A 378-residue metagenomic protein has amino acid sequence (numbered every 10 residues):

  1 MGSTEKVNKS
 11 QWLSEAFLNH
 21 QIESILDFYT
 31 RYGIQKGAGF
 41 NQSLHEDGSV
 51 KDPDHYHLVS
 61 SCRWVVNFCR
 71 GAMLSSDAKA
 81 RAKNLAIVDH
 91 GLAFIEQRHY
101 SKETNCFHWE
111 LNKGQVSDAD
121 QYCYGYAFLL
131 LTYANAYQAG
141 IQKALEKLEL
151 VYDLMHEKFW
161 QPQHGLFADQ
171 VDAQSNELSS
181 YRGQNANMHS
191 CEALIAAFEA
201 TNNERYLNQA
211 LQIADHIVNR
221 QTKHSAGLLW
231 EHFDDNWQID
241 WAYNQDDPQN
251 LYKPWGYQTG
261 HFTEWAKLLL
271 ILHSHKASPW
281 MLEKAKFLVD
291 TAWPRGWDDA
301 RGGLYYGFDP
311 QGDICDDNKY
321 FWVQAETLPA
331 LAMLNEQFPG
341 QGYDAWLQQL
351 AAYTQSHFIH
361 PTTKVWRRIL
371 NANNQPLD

Functional and structural regions predicted by a protein language model:
M1-D378: Glycan-recognition and catalytic cores of secretory/periplasmic carbohydrate-active enzymes
